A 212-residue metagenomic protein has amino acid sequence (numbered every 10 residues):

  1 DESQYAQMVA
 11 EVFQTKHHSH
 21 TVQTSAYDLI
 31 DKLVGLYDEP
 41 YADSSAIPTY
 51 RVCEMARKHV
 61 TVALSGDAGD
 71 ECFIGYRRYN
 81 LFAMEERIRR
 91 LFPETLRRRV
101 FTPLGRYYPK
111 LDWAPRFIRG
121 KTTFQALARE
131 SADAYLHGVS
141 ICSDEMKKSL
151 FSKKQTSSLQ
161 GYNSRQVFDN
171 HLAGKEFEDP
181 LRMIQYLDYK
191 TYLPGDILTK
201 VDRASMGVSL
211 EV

Functional and structural regions predicted by a protein language model:
D1-Y162, K200-V212: ATP-dependent adenylate-handling active sites, centered on carboxylate activation for C-N bond formation
A42, K175-D188: Structural motif
Y162-A173: A short, charged helix-loop
